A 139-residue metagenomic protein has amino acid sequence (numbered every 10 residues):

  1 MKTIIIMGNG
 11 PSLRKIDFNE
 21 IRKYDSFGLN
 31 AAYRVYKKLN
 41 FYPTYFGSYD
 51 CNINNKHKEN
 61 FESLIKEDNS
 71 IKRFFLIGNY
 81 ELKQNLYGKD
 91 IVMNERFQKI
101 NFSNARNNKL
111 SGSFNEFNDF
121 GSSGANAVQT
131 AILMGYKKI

Functional and structural regions predicted by a protein language model:
M1-S26: N-terminal glycine-/serine-/threonine-rich phosphate-binding loop
R22-D25, A31-I132: Acidic/Gly/His-enriched mid-domain segments of enzyme catalytic cores or analogous surface patches that mediate
M134-I139: Glycine-rich phosphate/pyrophosphate-binding loops and their adjacent beta-strand/loop elements at enzyme active sites
